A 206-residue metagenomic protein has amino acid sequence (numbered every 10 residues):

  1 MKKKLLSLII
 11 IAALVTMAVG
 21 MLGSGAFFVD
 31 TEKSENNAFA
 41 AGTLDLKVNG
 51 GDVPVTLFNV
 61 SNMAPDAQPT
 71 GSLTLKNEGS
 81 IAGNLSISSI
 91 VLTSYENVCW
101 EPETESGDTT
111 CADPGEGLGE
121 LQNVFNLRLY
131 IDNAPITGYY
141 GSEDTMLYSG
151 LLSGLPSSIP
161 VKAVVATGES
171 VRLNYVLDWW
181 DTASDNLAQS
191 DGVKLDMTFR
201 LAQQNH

Functional and structural regions predicted by a protein language model:
M1-K2, N97: Short, positively charged
K2-I10, V19-M21, G25, D52-V53 (+1 more regions): Signature of Gram-negative chaperone-usher
K2-P65, Q189-H206: Short, polar/proline-rich extracytoplasmic segments that appear immediately after membrane translocation
M17-G20, F27, T70-Y139: Surface-exposed interaction patch
V29-D30, A41, V60, N97 (+8 more regions): Intrinsically disordered, low-complexity regions enriched in small/polar residues
E32, A38-F39, G79, A134 (+3 more regions): Intrinsic disorder/low-complexity detector
N37, L44, L85, F125 (+1 more regions): A broad, low-specificity signal marking well-ordered, structured residues that form hydrophobic/aromatic
M63-Y95, L155-H206: C-terminal, structured domain-capping segment
